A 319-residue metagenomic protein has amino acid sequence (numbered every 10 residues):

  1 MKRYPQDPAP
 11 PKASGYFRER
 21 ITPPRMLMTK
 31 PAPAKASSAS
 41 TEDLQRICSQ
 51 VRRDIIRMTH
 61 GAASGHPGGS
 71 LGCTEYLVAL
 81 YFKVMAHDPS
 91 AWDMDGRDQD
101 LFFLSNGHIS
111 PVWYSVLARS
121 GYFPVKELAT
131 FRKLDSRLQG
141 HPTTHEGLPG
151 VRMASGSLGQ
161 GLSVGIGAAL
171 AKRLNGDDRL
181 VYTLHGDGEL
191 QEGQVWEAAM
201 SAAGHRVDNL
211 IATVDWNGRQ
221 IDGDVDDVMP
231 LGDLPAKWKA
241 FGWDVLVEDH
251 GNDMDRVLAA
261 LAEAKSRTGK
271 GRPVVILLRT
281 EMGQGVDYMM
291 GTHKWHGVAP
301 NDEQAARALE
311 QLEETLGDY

Functional and structural regions predicted by a protein language model:
Y4-D7, Y16: Intrinsic-disorder-associated, low-complexity terminal segments enriched in Asp/Asn/His/Tyr and depleted of Lys/Arg
L27-V51: N-terminal hydrophobic or amphipathic helices/low-complexity stretches enriched in small/hydrophobic/Pro/Gly
K30, M254, L258-Y319: Glycine/aspartate-rich loop-and-adjacent alpha/beta segment that forms the canonical ThDP
C48-S64, D215-N217: N-terminal capping segment at the start of a domain
M58, L71-G204: Cofactor-binding active-site loop characterized by glycine-rich and histidine/acidic residues
H108-I109, N217-G218, R279-G283: Glycine-rich beta-alpha junction loops
S120, V228, M290-K294: Short secondary-structure boundary/capping segments
L148-G150, A154-T268: Thiamine diphosphate
